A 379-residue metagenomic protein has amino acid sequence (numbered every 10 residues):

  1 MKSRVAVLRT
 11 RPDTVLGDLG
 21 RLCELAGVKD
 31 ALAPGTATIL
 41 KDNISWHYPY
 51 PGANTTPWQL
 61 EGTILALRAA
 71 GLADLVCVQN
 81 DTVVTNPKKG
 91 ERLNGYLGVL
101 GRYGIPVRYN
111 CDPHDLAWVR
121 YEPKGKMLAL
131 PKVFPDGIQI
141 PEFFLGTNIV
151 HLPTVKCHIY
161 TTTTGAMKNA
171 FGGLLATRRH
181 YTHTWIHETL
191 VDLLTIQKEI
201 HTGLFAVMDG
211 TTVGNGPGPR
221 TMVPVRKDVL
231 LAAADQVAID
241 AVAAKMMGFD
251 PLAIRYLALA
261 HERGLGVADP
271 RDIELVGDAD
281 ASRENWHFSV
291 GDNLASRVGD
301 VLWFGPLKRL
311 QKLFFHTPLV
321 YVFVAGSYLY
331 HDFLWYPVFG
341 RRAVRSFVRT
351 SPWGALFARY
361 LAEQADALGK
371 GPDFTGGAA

Functional and structural regions predicted by a protein language model:
M1-A379: N-terminal and secondary-structure boundary signal
